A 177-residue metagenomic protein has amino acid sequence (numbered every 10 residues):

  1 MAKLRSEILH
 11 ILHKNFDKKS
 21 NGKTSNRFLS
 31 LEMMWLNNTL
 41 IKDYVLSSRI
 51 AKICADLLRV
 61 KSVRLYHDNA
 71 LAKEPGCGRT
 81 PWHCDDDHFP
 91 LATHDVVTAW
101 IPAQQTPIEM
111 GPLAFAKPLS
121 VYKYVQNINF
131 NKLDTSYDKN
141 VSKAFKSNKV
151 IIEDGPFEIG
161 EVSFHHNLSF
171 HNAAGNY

Functional and structural regions predicted by a protein language model:
M1-C84, H88-L91, I128: Non-heme Fe(II)-dependent double-stranded beta-helix
I50, V60, P75-C77, Q105-I108 (+2 more regions): Short, charged/polar surface micro-motifs in flexible loops or helix N-caps
C77-C84, T93, E109-F115, Y124-I128 (+1 more regions): A short secondary-structure junction signal
H83, P90-I108, P156-F157, F164: Short, conserved beta-strand element in jelly-roll/cupin
H88, F170-H171: Glycine-rich nucleotide phosphate-binding loop and flanking beta-alpha elements of Rossmann-like dinucleotide-binding
A99, H165, H171-Y177: Short beta-strand His + acidic residue motifs that chelate non-heme Fe in jelly-roll/DSBH and cupin folds
T106-F170: Double-stranded beta-helix
